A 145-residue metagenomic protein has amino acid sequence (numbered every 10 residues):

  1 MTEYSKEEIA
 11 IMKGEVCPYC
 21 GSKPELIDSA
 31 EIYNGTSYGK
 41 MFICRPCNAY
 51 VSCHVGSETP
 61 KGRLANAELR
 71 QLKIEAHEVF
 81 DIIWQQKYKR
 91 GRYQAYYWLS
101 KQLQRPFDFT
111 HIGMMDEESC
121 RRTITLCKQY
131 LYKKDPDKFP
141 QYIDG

Functional and structural regions predicted by a protein language model:
M1-E58: N-terminal cysteine/histidine-rich coordination modules
M12, G39, Q71, Q94 (+1 more regions): Short, well-structured alpha-helical interface segments that form or flank functional binding sites
S57-W98: Extended interfacial segments that mediate partner engagement and assembly in macromolecular machines
Q85, K89, D108, K133-D137: Intrinsically disordered or highly flexible coil/loop and linker segments, enriched in small and charged/polar residues
R90-Y97, K101-M115: Short, surface-exposed acidic
F109-Q129: Chromatin/DNA-recognition segments of nuclear transcriptional regulators
Y130-G145: Long C-terminal interaction/binding lobes of large macromolecular proteins
